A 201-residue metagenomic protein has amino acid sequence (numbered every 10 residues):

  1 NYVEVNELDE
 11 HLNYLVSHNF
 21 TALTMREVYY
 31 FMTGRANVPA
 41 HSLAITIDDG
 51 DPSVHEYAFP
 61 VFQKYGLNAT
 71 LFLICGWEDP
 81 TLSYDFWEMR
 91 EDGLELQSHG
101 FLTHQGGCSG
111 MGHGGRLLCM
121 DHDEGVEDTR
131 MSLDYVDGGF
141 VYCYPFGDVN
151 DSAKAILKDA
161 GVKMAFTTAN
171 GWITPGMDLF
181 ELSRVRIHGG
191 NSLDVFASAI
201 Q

Functional and structural regions predicted by a protein language model:
N1-L43, G176, F180, R184 (+1 more regions): N-terminal pre-catalytic segment of deacetylase/amide-hydrolase enzymes
T21, F140, K163: Short acidic/polar active-site loop segments enriched in Thr and Asp
T24, L71, S98, F166-T167: Hydrophobic residues in well-ordered beta-strands that form the structural core
E27, C75, F146, A169 (+1 more regions): Residues that line or immediately flank small-molecule/substrate-binding pockets and catalytic motifs
P39-L43, D51-A153, G176-R186: Metal-dependent polysaccharide deacetylase catalytic core of the NodB/CE4 family, i.e., the active-site-bearing domain
I47, V162-G171: Acidic, His- and aromatic-enriched active-site or binding-groove loops in soluble protein domains that engage sugars
N150-F166: Short, electropositive alpha-helical surface patch
